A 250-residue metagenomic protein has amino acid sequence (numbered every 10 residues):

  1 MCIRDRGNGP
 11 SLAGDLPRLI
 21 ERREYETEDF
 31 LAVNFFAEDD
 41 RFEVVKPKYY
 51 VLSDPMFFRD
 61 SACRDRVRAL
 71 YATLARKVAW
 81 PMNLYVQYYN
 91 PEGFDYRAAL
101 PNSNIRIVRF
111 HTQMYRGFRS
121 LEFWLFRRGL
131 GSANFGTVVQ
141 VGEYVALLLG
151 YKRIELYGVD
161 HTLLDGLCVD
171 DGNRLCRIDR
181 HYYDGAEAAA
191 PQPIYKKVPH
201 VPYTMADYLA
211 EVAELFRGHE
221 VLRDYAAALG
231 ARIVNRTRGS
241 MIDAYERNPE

Functional and structural regions predicted by a protein language model:
R4-E250: Metal-ion/cofactor- or nucleotide/acyl-coenzyme-handling active-site neighborhoods
